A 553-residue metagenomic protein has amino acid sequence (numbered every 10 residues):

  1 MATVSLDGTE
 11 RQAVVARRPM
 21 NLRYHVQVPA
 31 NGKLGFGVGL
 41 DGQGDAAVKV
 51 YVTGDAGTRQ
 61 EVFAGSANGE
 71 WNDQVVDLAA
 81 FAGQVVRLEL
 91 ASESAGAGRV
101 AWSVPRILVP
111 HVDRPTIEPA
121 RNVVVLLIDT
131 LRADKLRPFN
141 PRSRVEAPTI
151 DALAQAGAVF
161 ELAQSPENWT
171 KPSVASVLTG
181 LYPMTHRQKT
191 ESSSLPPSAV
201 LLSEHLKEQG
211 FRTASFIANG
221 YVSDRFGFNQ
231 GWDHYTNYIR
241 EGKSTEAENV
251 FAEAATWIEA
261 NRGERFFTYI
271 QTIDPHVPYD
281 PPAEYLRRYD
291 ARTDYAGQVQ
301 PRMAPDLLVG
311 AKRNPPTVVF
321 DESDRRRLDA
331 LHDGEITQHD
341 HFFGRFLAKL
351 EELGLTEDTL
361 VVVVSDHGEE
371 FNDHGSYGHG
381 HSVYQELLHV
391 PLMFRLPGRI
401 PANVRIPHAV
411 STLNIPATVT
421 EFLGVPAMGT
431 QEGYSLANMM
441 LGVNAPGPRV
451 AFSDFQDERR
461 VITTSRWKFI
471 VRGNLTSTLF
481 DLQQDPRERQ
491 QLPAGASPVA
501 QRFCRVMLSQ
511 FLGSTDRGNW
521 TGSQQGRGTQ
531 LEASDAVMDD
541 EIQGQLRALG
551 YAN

Functional and structural regions predicted by a protein language model:
M1-R11, V15-N553: Catalytic domains that recognize anionic headgroups
